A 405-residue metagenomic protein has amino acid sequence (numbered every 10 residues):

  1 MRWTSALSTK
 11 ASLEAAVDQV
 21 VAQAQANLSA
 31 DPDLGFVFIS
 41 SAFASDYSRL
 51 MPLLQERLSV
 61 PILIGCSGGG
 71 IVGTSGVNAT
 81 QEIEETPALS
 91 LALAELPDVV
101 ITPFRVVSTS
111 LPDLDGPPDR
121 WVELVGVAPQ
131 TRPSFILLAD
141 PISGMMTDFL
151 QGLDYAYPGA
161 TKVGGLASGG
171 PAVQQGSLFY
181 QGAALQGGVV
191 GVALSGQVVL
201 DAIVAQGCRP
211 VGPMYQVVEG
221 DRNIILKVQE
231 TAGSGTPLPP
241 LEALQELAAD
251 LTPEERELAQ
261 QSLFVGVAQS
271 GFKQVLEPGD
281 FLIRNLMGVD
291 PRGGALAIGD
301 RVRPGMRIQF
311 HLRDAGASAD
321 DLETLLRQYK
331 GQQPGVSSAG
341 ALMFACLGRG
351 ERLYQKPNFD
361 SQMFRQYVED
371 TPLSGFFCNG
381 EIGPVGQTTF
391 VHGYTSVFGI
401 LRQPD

Functional and structural regions predicted by a protein language model:
M1-L34, S41-S48, L53-E56, P61 (+3 more regions): Small-residue-enriched flexible segments
